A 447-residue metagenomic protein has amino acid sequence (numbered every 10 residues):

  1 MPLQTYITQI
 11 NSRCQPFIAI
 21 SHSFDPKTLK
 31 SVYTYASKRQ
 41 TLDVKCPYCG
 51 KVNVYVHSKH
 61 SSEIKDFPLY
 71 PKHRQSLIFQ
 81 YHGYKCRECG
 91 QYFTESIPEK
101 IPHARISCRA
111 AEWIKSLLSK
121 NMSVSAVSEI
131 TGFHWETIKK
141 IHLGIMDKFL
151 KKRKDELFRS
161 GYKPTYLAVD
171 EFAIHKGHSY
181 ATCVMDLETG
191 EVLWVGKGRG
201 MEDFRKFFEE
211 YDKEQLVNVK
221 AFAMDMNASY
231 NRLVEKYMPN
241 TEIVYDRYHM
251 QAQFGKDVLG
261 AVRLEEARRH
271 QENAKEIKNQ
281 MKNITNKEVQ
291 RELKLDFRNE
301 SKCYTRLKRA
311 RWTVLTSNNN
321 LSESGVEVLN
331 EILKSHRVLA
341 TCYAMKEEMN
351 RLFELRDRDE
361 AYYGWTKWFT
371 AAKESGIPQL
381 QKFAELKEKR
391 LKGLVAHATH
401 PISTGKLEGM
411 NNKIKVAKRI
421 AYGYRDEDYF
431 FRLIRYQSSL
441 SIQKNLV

Functional and structural regions predicted by a protein language model:
M1-Q91, I97, R247: Short, conserved DNA-binding cores of transcription-related domains
R39, D43, Y48, V54-Y55 (+7 more regions): Acidic/histidine-rich catalytic cores and adjacent linkers of DNA breakage/strand-transfer/modification proteins
H73, E99-I101, V217-V219, T241-E242 (+1 more regions): Short, polar/flexible loop-turn hinges at active-site or ligand-entry regions and domain interfaces
Y81-H82, I130-T131, E136-I141, E188 (+4 more regions): Core catalytic machinery and nucleic-acid-binding channels of phosphodiester-processing enzymes
K100-F172: Electropositive nucleic-acid engagement tracts
K140-A221, M226-L233, N240: RNase H-like nuclease fold core
P239-K256: Inter-helix linker motif
G255-A267: Short, surface-exposed amphipathic charged segments that create phosphate/polyanion-binding patches used for binding
